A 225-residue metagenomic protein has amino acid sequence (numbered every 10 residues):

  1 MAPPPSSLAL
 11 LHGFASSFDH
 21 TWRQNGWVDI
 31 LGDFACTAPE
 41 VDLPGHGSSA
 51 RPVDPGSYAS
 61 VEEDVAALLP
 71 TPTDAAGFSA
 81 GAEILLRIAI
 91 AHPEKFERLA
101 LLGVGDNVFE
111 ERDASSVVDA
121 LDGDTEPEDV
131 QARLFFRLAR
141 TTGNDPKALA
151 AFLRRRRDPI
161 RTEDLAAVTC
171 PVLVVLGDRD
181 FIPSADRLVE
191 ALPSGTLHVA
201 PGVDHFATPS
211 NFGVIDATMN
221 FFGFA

Functional and structural regions predicted by a protein language model:
H12-S17, S79: Active-site glycine-rich loops that stabilize anionic/oxyanionic intermediates across multiple enzyme folds
R23, D29-G32, T37-T73: Active-site loop/oxyanion-hole signature of alpha/beta-hydrolase fold enzymes
A75-G77, L102: Short beta-strand immediately N-terminal to the catalytic nucleophile in serine-hydrolase-like folds
E83-E126: Flexible "cap/lid" loop of the alpha/beta hydrolase fold
R137-E163: Hydrophobic, aromatic-rich cap/lid helix
V168, V174-L176: Short beta-strand/loop motif that positions the catalytic acidic residue of the alpha/beta-hydrolase fold
D180-R187: Conserved alpha/beta-hydrolase "acid-adjacent" motif
V203-I215: Catalytic histidine-centered segment of alpha/beta-hydrolase-like enzymes
